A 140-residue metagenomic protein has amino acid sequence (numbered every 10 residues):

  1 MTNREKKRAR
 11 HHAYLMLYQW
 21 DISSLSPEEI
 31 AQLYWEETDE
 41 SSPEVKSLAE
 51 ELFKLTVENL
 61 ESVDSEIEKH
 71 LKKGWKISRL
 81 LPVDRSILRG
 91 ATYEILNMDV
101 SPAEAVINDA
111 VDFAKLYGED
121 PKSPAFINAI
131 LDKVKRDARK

Functional and structural regions predicted by a protein language model:
M1-K140: N-terminal interaction/assembly modules
